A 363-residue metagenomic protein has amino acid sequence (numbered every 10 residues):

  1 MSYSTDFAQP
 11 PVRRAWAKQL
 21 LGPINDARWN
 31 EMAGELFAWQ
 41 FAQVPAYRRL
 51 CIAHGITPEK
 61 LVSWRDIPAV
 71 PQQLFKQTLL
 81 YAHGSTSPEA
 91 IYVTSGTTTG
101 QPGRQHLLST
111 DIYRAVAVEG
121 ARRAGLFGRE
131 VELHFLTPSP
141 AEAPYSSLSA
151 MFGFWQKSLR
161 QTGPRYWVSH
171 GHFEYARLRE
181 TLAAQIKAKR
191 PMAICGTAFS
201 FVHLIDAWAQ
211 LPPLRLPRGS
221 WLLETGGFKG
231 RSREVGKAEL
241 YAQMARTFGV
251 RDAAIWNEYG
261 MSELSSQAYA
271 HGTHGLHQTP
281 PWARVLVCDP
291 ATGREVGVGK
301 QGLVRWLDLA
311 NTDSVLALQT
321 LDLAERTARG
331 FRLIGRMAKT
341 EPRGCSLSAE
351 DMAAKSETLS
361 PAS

Functional and structural regions predicted by a protein language model:
S2-L20, I24-W39, P45, E130-H134 (+2 more regions): Active-site glycine/GP-rich loop and adjacent strand/helix microenvironment that borders small-molecule binding pockets
R13-Q19, E59, Y81-P88, A115-V118 (+2 more regions): Short, functional N-terminal and low-complexity linear motifs
A27, A38-V93, G100-L108, Y113-R129: Active-site diphosphate/adenylate-binding microenvironment
I91-Q101, S139, A198, M261-L264 (+1 more regions): Ser/Thr-glycine-rich phosphate-binding loops at phosphate-binding pockets of nucleotides, nucleotide cofactors
L107-Y145, A150-T162: Long, hydrophobic, well-ordered secondary-structure blocks that form the structural core and pocket-lining surfaces
